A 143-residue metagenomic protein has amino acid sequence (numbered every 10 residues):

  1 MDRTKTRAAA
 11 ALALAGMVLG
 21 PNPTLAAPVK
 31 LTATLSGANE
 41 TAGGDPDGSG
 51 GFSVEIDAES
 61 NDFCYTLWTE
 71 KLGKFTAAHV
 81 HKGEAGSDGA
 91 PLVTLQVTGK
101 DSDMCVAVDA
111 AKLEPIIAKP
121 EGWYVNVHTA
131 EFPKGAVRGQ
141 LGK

Functional and structural regions predicted by a protein language model:
D2, P21-A78, K82-K143: Metal-centered catalytic cores of metalloenzymes
D2-A11: Bacterial N-terminal signal peptides that target proteins for export
A11-G20: Bacterial N-terminal signal peptides
